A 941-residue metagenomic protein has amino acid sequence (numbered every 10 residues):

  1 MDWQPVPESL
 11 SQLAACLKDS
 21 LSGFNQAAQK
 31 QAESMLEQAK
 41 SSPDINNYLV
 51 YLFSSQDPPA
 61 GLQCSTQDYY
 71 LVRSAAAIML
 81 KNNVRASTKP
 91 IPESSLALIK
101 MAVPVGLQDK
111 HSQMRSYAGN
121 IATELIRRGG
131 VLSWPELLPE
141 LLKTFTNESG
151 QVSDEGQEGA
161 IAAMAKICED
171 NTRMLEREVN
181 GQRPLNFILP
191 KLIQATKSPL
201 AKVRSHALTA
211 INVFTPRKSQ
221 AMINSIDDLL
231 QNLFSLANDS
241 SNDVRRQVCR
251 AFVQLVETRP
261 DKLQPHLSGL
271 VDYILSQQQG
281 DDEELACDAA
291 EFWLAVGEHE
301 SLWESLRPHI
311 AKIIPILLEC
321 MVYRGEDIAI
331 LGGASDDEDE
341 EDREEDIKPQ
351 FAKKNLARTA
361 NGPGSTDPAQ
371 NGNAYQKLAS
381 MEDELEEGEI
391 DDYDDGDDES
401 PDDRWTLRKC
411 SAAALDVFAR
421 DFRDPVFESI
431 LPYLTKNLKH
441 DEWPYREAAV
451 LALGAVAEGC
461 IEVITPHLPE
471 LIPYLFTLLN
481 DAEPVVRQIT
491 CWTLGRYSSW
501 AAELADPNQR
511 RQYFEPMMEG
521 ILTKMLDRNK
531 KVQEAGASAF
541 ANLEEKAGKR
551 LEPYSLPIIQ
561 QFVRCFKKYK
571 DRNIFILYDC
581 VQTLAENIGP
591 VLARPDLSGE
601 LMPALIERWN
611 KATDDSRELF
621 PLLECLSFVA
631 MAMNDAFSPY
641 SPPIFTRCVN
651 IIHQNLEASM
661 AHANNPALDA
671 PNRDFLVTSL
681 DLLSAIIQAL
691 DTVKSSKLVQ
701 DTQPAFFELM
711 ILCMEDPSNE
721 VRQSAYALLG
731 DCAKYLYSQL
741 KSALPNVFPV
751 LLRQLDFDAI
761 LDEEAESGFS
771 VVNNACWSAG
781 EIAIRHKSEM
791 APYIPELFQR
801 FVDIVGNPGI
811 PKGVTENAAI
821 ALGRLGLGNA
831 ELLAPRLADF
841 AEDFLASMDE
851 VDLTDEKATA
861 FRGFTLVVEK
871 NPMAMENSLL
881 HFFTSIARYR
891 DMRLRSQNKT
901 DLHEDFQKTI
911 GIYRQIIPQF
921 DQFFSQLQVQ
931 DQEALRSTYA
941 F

Functional and structural regions predicted by a protein language model:
M1-F941: Karyopherin-beta/Importin-beta family HEAT-repeat alpha-solenoid scaffold
